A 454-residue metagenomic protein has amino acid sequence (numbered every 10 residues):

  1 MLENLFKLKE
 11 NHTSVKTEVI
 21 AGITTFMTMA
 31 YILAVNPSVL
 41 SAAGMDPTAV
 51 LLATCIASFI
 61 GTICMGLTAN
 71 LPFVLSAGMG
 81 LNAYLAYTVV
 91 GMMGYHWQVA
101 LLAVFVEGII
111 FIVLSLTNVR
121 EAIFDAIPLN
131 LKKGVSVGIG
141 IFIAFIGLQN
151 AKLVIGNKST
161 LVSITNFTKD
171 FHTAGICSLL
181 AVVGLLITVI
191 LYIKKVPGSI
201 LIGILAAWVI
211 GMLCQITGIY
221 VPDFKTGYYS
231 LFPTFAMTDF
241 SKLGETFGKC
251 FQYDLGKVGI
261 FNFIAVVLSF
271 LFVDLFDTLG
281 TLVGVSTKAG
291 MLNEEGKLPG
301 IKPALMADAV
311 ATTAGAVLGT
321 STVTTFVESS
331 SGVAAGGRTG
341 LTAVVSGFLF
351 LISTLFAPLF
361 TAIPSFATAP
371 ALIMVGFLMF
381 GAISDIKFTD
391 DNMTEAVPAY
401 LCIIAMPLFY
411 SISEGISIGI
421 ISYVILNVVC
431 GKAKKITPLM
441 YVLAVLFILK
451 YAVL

Functional and structural regions predicted by a protein language model:
M1-A49, T165-K169, I204-K302, F447-L449: Helix-loop-helix hairpins and the membrane-proximal interhelical loops of multi-pass alpha-helical transport proteins
L2-N36, A57, G78-Y87, G91-I139 (+1 more regions): Helix-loop-helix junctions within the multi-pass membrane cores of secondary transporters/permeases
V19, V39, I123, G198 (+3 more regions): Residue-level signature of catalytic and energy-coupling elements of molecular machines, predominantly ATP/GTP-dependent
S41, G66, N70, V74 (+7 more regions): Transmembrane helix-loop junctions in multipass membrane proteins, especially transporters and channels
A43-I63: Loop-to-helix transition at the N-terminal end of transmembrane alpha-helices
G61-F73, V189-K195, S269-D277, D308-L318 (+3 more regions): Transmembrane alpha-helix interface/packing and boundary motifs in multi-pass membrane proteins, characterized by
M93-V209, V344-L454: Membrane-embedded alpha-helical modules
